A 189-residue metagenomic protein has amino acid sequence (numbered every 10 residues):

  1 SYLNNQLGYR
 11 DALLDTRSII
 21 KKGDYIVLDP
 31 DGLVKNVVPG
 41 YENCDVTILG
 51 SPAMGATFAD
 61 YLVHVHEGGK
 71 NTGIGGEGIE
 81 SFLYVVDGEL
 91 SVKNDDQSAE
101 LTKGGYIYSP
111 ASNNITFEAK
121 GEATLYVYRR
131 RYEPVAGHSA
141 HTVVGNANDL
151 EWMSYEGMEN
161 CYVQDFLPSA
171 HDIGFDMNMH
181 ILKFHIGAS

Functional and structural regions predicted by a protein language model:
S1-C44, A56, D60: Transition-metal
S1-L3, K120-Y162: Double-stranded beta-helix
L33-G73, W152-S189: A short glycine-rich, His/Asp/Glu-containing loop-to-beta-strand
C44, M54-A56, Q97-S98, A111-A136: Ligand-binding loop in jelly-roll beta-barrel domains
V65-E67, V85, S109, A119 (+1 more regions): Hydrophobic residues in beta-strands and at strand termini
E67, E77-D95, S189: Glycine- and acidic-residue-biased ligand/ion/polar-headgroup-sensing regions
F82, D95-S112: Short acidic-glycine-tyrosine-enriched beta hairpin
